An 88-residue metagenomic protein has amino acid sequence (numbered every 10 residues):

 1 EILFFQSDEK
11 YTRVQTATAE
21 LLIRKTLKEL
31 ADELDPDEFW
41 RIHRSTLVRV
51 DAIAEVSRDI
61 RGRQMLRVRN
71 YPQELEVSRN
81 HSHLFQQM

Functional and structural regions predicted by a protein language model:
E1-E76: Conserved binding/recognition cores within well-folded domains
V77-R79, H83-M88: Eukaryotic intrinsically disordered, low-complexity regulatory linkers and tails enriched in Ser/Thr/Pro
